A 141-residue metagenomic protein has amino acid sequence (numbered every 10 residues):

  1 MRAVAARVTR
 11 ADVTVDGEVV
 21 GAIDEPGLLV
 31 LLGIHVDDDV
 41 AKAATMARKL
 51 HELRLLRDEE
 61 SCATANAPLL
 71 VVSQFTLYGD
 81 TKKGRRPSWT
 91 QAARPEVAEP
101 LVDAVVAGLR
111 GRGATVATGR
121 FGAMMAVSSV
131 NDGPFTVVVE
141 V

Functional and structural regions predicted by a protein language model:
M1-R85, E99-V141: N-terminal, polar/charged subdomain of small-to-medium soluble alpha/beta proteins
R86-Q91: Short glycine-enriched, charge-decorated loop/helix-capping segments at active-site entrances that position
A92-P100: A short acidic, glycine-rich active-site loop that binds or catalyzes chemistry on phosphate/adenosine moieties
